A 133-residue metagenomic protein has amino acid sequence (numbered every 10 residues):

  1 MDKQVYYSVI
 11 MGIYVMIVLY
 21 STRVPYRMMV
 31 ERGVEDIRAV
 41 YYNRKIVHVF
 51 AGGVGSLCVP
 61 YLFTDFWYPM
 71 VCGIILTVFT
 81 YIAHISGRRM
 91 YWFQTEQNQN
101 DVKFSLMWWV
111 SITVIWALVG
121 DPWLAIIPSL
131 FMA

Functional and structural regions predicted by a protein language model:
D2-Y14, L19-V71, V78-A133: Interhelical loop and helix-boundary elements at the membrane-water interface of polytopic inner-membrane proteins
